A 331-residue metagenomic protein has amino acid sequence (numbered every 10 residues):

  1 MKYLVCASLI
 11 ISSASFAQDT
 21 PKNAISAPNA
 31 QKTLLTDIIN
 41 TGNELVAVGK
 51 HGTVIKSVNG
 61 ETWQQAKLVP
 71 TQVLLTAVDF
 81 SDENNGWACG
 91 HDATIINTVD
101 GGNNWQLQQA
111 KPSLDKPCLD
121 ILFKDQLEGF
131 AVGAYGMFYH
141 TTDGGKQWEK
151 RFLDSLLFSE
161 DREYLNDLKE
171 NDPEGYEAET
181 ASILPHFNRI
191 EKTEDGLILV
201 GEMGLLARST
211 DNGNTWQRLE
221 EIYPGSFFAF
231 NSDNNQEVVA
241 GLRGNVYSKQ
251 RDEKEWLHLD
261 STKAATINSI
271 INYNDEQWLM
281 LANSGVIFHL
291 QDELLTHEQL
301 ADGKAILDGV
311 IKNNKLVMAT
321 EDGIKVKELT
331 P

Functional and structural regions predicted by a protein language model:
M1-A7: Sec-dependent signal peptide recognition, specifically the positively charged N-region followed immediately by
S12-A14: N-terminal signal peptide c-region/cleavage motif recognized by signal peptidases
Q18-P331: Residue-level hotspots at or immediately adjacent to binding/recognition sites across diverse folds
